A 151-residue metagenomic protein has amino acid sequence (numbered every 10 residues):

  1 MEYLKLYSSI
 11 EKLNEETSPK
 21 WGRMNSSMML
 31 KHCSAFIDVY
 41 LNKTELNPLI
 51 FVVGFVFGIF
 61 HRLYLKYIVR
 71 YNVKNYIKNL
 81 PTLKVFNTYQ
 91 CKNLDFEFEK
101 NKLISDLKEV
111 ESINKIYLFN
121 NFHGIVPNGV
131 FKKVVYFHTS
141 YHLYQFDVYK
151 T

Functional and structural regions predicted by a protein language model:
M1-K5, N14, N25, V53-G54 (+4 more regions): General structural signal for secondary-structure boundaries
M1-L4, I10, L94-E97, N101 (+3 more regions): Domain-scale detector for complete catalytic domains at protein termini or as standalone homologs
M1-N14, D38, E45-L46: A beta-rich soluble binding module of mature secreted/lumenal proteins
L4-E11, G54-F57, H61, I104 (+2 more regions): Generic detector of well-ordered alpha-helical segments enriched in charged/polar residues, highlighting helical
S8, K31, A35, S105-K108 (+2 more regions): Generic structural signal for well-ordered, non-membrane alpha-helices
I10, S18, I77, L83 (+1 more regions): Generic secondary-structure boundary/loop-capping signal
E16-R70, I116-T151: Short, contiguous alpha-helical
L65-I116: Acidic/histidine-rich alpha-helical segments that form the ligand environment of transition-metal centers
